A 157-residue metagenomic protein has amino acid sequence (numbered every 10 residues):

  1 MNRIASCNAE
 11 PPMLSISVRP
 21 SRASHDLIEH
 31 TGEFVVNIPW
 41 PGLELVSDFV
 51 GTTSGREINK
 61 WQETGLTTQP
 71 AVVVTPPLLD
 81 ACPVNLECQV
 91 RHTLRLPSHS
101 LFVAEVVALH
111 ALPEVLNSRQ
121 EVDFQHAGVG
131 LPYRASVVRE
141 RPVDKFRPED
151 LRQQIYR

Functional and structural regions predicted by a protein language model:
M1-R157: Basic, polyanion-binding surface patches
